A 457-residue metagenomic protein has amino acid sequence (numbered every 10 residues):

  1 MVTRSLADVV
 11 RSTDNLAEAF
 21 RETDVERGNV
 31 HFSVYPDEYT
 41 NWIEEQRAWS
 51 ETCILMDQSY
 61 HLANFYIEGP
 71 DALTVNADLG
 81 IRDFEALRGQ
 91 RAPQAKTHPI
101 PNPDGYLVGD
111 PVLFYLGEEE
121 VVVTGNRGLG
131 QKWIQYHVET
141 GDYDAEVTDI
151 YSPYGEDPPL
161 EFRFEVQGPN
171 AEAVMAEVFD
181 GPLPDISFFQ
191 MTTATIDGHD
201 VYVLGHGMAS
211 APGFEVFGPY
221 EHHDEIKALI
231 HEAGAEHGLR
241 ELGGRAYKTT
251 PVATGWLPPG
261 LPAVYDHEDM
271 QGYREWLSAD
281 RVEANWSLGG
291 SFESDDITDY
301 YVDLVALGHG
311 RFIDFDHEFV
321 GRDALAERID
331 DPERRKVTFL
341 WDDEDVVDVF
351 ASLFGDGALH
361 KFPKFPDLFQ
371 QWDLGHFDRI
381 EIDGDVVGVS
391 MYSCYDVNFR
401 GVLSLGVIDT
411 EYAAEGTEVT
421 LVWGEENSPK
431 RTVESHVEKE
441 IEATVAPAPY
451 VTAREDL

Functional and structural regions predicted by a protein language model:
M1-H98, Y106-V108, K336: Acidic, proline/glycine-enriched N-terminal capping motif
M1-S33, D37, Y115-E120, T124-L457: Conserved, structured C-terminal
D57, P103-G105, Q370-W372: A short catalytic or substrate-binding loop motif that flags glycine-/basic-rich loops and adjacent residues that bind
P70-L107, P169-V201: Internal amphipathic helical hairpin motif
D110-V112: Peripheral, non-cofactor segments flanking catalytic/redox cores
